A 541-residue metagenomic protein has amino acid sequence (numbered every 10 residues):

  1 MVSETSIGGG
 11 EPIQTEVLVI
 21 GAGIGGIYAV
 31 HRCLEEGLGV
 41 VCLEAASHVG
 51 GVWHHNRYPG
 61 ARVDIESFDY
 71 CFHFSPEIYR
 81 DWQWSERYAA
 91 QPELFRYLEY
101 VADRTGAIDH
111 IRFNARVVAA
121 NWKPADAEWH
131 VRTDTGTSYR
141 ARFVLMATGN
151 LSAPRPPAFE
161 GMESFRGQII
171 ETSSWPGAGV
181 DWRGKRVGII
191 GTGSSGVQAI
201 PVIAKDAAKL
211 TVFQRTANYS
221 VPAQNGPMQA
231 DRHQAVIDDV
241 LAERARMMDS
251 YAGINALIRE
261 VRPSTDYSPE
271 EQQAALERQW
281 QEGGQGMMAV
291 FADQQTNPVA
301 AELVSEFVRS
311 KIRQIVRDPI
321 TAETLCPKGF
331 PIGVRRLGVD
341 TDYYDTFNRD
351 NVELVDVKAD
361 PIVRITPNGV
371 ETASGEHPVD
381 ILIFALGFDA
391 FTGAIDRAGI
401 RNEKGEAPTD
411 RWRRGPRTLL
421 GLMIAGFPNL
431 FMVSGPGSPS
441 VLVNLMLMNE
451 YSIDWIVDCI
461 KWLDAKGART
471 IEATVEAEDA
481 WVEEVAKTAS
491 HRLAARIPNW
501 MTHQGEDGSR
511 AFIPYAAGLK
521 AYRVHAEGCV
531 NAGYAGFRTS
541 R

Functional and structural regions predicted by a protein language model:
V2-V17, A22, I27-E163, A178-G179 (+3 more regions): N-terminal FAD-binding dinucleotide-binding subdomain shared by FAD-dependent oxidases/monooxygenases
W175: Short, acidic/glycine-rich phosphate-metal binding loop used to engage nucleotide
V180-W182, V187-I190: A conserved hydrophobic secondary-structure block that centers on an alpha-helix together with its immediately flanking
I200: Ligand/cofactor pocket segment of small-molecule handling proteins
